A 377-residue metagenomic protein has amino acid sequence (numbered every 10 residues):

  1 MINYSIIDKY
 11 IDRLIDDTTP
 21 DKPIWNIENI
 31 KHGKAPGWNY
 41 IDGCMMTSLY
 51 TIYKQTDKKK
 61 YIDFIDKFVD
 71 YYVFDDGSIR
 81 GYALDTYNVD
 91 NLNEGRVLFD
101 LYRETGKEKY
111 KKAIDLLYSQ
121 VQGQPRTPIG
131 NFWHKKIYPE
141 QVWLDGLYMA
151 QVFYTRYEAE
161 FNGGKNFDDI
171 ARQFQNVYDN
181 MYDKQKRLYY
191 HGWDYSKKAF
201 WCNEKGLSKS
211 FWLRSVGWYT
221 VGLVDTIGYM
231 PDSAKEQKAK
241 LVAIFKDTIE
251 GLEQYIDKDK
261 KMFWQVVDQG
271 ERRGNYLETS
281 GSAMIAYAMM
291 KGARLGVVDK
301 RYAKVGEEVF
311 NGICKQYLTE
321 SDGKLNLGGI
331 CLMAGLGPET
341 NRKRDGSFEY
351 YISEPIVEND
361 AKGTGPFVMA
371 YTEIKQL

Functional and structural regions predicted by a protein language model:
I2-I41, Q55, K60-I62, Y71-V89 (+7 more regions): CBM-like carbohydrate-recognition segments
H32-P36, D85, I137, Q141 (+4 more regions): Short, solvent-exposed segments of well-ordered alpha helices
D63, F74-C202, G337-R344: Extended ligand-binding groove/face enriched in aromatic
L144-D145, V152-D268, N275-A283, R301-F348: Extended ligand-binding clefts on enzyme/binding-domain cores
